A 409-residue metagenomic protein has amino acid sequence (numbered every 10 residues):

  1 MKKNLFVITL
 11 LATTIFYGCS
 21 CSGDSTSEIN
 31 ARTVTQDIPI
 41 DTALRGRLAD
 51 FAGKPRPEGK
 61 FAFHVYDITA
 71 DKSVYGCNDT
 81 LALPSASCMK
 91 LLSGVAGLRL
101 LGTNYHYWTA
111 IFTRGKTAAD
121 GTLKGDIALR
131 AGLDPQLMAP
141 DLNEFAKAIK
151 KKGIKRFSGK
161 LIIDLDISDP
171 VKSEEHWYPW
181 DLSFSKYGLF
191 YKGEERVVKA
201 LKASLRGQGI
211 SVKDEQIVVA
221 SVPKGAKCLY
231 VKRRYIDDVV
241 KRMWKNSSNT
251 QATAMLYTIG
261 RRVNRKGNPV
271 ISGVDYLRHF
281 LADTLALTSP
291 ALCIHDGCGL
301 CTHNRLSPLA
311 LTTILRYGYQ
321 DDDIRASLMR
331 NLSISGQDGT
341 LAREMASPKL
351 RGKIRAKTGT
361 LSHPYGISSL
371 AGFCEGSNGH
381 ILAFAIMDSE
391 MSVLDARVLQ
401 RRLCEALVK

Functional and structural regions predicted by a protein language model:
M1-A31, T35: Bacterial Sec-dependent N-terminal signal peptides
D24-A82, F145-K152: Beta-lactamase-like hydrolase cores
E58-K60, N78-T80, A86-M89, N104-H106 (+10 more regions): Extracytoplasmic
A62-Y66, V74-G76, D126-R130, K160-D164 (+3 more regions): Soluble periplasmic/extracytoplasmic beta-strand elements of cell-envelope proteins
D71, S85-N104, L161, A200-L201 (+2 more regions): Active-site SXXK
V74-G76, G260-K409: Small-residue-rich helix-loop
H106-D166, W177-D181: Active-site-adjacent, His/Asp/Glu-enriched structural segments that form or flank metal-binding and acid/base networks
R156-F157, P179-M329: A small/polar active-site loop signature that marks catalytic segments
